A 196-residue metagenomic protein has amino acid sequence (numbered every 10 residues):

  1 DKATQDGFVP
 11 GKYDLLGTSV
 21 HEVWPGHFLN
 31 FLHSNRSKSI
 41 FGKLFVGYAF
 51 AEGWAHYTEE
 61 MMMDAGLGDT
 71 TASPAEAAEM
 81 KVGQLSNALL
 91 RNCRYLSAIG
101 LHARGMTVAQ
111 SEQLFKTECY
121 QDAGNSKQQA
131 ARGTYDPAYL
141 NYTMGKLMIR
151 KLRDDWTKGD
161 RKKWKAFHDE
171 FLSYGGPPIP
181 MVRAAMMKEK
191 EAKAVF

Functional and structural regions predicted by a protein language model:
D1-F196: Long, His/Glu/Asp-enriched segments that create or flank divalent metal/ion-associated functional microenvironments
